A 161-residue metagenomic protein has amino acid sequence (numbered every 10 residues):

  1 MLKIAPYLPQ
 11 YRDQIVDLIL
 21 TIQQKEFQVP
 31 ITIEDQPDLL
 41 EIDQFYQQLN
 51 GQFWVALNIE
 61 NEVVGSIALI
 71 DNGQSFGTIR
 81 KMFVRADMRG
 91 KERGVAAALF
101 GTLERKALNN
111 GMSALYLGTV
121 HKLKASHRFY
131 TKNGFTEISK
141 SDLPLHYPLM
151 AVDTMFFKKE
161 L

Functional and structural regions predicted by a protein language model:
M1-K3: Extreme N-terminal starter segment of soluble prokaryotic enzymes
A5-L8, G65-I70, N110-S126: Generic detector of contiguous secondary-structure segments
P6-D87, F100-G101, K106, L143 (+1 more regions): Acetyl-CoA-dependent GNAT
F27, L108, P148-M150: Residue-level signature of transmembrane alpha-helix interfaces in integral membrane proteins
T32, E92-R93, Y116: A generic secondary-structure micro-motif detector that highlights 1-2 residue hydrophobic/ambivalent hotspots embedded
N61-E62, F76, R85-G101, L108-N110 (+2 more regions): Conserved glycine-rich acetyl-CoA-binding loop
S113-Y116, V120-K124, R128, K132-L161: C-terminal "cap" of GNAT-fold acetyltransferases
